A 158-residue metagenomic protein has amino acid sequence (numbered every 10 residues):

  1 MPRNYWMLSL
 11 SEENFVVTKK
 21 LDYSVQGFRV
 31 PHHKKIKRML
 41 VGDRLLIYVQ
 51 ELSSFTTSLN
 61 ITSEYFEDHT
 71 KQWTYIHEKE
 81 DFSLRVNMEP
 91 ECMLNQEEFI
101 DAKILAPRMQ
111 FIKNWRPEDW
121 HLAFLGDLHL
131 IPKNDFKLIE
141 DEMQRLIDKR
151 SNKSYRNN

Functional and structural regions predicted by a protein language model:
M1-V41, D135-L138, M143-N158: Compositionally biased, charged N-terminal/linker segments
N4, F55, L84: Residues that flank catalytic or metal-binding motifs in active/ligand-binding sites
Y48-S54: Short, charged beta-turn/beta-strand-edge "cap" motif at the junction between a beta-strand and an adjacent loop
S54-T62: Short, ligand-facing micro-motifs at secondary-structure edges
I61-H129: Aromatic- and Lys/Arg-enriched surface recognition patch
P132: Short, conserved phosphate/pyrophosphate- and ester-handling motifs at nucleotide-, phospho-/glycolipid
